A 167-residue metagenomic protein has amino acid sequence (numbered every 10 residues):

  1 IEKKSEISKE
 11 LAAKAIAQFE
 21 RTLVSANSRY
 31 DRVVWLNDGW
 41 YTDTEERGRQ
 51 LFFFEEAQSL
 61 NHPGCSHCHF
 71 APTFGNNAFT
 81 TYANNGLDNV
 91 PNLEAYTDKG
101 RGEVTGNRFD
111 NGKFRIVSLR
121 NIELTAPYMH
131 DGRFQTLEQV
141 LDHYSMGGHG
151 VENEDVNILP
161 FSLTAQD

Functional and structural regions predicted by a protein language model:
I1-D167: Periplasmic c-type cytochrome electron-transfer domains
